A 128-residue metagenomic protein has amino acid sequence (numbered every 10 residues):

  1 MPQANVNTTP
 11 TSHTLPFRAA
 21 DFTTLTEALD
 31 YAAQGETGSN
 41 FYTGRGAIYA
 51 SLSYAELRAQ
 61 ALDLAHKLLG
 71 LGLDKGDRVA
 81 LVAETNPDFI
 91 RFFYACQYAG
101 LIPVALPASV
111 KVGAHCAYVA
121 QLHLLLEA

Functional and structural regions predicted by a protein language model:
P2-A4, R18-F41, A59: A short N-terminal helical cap/helix-turn-helix that marks the beginning of AMP-binding/adenylate-forming
P2-H13: Eukaryotic N-terminal low-complexity, Ser/Thr- and Lys/Arg-rich leader segments that predominantly function as
H13-D21, G44-A50: Acyl-group handling in specialized metabolite and lipid biosynthesis
L29, F93, L122-L126: Short amphipathic alpha-helical segments and helix-helix/interface helices
D30-N40, R91-P107: Conserved long hydrophobic alpha-helices within structured protein cores
A33-Q34, L68-L73, H123: Glycine-rich phosphate/diphosphate-binding loops that line cofactor/substrate pockets in enzymes
N40-Y94, K111-Y118: Conserved AMP-binding/adenylate-forming core of the ANL superfamily
G70, Y98-A128: Structural core segment of the AMP-binding/adenylate-forming
